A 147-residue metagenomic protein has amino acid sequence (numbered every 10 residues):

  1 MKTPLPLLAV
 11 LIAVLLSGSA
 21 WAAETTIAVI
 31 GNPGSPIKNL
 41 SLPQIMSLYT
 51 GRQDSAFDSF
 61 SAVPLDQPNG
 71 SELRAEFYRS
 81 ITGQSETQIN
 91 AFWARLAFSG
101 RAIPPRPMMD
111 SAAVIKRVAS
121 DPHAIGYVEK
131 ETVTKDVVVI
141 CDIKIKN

Functional and structural regions predicted by a protein language model:
M1-L8: Bacterial N-terminal signal peptides that target proteins for export
L8-S17: Bacterial N-terminal signal peptides
A22-N147: Flexible loop/hinge segments at secondary-structure junctions
